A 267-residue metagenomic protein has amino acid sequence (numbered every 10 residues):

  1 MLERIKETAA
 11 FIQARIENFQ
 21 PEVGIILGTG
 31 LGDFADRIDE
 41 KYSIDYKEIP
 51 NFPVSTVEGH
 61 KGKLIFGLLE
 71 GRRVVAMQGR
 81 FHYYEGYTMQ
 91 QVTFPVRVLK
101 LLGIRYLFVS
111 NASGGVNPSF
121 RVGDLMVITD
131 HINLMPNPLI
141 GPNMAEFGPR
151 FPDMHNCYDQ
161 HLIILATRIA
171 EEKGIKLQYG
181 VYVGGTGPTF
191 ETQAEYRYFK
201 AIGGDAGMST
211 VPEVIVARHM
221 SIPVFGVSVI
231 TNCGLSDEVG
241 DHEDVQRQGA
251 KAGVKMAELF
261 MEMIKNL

Functional and structural regions predicted by a protein language model:
M1-M154: Metabolite-binding pocket within alpha/beta catalytic cores that recognizes anionic/polar moieties
F11, R15, H161, L165-I175 (+1 more regions): Generic non-transmembrane alpha-helical segments
G123, P152-K173, A206: Internal active-site segments that recognize and position negatively charged phosphoryl groups and nucleotide moieties
F147-Y158, Y196, K200-I202, Q248-M261: Polyanion-binding loop/helix "lid" in catalytic or ligand-binding cores
I163, I169-G203, L267: Active-site/ligand-binding-proximal alpha/beta "capping" segment
F190-C233: A C-terminal functional module that forms or caps the active site or interfaces directly with catalytic machinery
L235-L267: His/Asp/Glu-rich mid-to-C-terminal helical/loop segments that flank catalytic regions of hydrolases
